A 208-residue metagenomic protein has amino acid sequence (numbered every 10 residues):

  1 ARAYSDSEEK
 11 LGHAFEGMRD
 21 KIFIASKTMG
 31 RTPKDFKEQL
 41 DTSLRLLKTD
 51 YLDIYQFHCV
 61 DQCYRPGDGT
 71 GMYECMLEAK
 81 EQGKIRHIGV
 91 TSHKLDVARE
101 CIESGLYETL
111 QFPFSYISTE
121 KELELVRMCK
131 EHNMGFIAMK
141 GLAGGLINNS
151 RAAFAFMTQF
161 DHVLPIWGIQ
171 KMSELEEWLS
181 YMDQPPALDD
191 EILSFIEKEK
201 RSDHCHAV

Functional and structural regions predicted by a protein language model:
A1-I22: N-terminal binding-site loop/beta-alpha segment at the start of enzyme catalytic domains that lines or forms
R2-D6, T28-R31, S92-D96, Q170: Short beta->alpha linker loops
E8-G12, F36-T42, L95-D96, T119-E124: Alpha-helical scaffolding within the catalytic cores of extracellular/periplasmic polymer-degrading hydrolases
R19-I22, D50-I54, R86-H87: Short acidic capping loops at alpha-helix termini that bridge into adjacent secondary structure
K21-T32, I54-V60: A short, structured active-site edge motif that brings together acidic residues
K27, P33-L40, L46: Active-site beta->alpha loop and helix N-cap motifs at the rims of alpha/beta catalytic domains
L44-Y64: Active-site groove signature of glycoside hydrolases
V60-V208: Beta/alpha (TIM)-barrel catalytic core signal, keyed to glycine-rich beta->alpha loops juxtaposed to Asp/Glu that bind
